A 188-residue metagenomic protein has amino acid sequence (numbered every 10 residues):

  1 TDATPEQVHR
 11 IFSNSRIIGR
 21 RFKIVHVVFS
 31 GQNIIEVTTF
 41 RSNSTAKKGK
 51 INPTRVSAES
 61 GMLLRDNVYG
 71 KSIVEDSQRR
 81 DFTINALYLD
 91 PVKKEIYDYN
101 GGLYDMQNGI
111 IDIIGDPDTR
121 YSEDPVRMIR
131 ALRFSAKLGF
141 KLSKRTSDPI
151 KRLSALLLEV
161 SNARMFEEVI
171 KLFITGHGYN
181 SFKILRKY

Functional and structural regions predicted by a protein language model:
T1-Y188: Catalytic cores of the polymerase beta-like nucleotidyltransferase superfamily and closely associated nucleotide
